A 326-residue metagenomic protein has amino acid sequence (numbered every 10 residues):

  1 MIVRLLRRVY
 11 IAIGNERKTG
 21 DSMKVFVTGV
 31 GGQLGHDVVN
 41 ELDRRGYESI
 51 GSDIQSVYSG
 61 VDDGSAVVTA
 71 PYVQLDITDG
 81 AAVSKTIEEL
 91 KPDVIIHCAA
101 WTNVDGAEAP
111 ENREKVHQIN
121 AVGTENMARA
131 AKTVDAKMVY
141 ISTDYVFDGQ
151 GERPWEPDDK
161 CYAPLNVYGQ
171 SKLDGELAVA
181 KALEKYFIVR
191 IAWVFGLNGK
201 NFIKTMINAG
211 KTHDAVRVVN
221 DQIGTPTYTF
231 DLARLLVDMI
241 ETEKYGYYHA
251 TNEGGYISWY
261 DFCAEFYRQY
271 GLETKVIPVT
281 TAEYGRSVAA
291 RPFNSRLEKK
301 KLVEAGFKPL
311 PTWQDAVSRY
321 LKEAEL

Functional and structural regions predicted by a protein language model:
V25-R44: N-terminal Rossmann NAD(P)H-binding glycine-rich loop of SDR-like oxidoreductase domains
T28, S52, C98-A99, M138-T143 (+1 more regions): SDR active-site strand-loop-helix element
A66-T78: Rossmann-fold cofactor-recognition segment
I77-I119: NAD(P)H-binding glycine-rich loop region in Rossmannoid oxidoreductase-like domains and their noncatalytic homologs
E114-N126, V146-V189, V194: Catalytic helix-loop patch of NAD(P)-dependent Rossmann-fold dehydrogenases
L177-G224, F230-D231, D238: NAD(P)-dependent short-chain dehydrogenase/reductase
L235, T242-S287, F293-N294: Mid/C-terminal beta-alpha module of Rossmann-like enzyme folds, strongest in SDR-family dehydrogenases/epimerases
S258-A264, T280-Y320, E325: Conserved C-terminal active-site "lid" loop/helix of NAD(P)H-dependent oxidoreductases that clamps the redox cofactor
